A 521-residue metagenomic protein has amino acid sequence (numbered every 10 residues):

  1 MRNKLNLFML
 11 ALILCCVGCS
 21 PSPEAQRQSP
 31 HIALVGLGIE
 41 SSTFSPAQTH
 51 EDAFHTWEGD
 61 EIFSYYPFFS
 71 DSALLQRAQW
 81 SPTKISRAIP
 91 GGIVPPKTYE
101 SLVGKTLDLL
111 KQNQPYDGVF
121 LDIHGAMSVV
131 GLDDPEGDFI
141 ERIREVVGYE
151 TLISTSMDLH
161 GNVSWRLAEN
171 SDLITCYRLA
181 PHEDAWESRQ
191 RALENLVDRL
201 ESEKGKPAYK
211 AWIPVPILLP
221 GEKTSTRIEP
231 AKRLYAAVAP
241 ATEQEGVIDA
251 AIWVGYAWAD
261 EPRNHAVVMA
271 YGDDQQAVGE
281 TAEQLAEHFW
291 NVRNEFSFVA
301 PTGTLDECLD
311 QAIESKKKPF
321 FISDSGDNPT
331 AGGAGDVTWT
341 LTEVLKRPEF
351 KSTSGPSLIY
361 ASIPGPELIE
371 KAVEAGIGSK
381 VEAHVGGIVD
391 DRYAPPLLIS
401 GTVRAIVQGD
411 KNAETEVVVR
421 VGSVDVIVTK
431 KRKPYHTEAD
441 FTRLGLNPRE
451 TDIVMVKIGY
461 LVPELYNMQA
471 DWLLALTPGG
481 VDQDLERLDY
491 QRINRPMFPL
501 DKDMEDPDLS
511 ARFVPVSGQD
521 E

Functional and structural regions predicted by a protein language model:
N3-L10: Sec-dependent signal peptide recognition, specifically the positively charged N-region followed immediately by
C15-G18: C-terminal motif of bacterial Sec signal peptides marking the signal peptidase cleavage site
Q26-L109, H265: N-terminal glycine-rich anion-binding loop in soluble enzyme alpha/beta folds
P30-I32, E222-S423, I427-K431: Hard-cation-handling environments
A33, G38-E40, F44, P96-E100 (+3 more regions): Active-site histidine-anchored catalytic micro-motif
P82, G104, W290, N412-E521: Extended hydrophobic packing segments that form well-structured cores
N113-G118, K316-K318, T451: Short acidic/histidine-rich motifs immediately flanking catalytic phosphotransfer sites in two-component signaling
L200-A231: Internal, active-site/partner-interface "lid" segment
